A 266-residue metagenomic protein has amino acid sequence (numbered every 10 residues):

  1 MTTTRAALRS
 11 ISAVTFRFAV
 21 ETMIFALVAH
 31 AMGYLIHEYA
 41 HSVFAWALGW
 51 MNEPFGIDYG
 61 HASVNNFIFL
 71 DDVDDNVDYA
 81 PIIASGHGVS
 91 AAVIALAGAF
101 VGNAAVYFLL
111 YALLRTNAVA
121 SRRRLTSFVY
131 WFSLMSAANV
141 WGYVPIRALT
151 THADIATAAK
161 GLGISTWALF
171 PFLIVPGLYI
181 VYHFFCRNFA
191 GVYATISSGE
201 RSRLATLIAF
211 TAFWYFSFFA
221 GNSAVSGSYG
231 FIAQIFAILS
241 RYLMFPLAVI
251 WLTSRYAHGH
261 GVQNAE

Functional and structural regions predicted by a protein language model:
M1-A13, A118-R123, F189-T206, Y229-I232 (+1 more regions): Membrane-interfacial, low-structure loops and terminal tails that flank and connect transmembrane helices in multi-pass
M1-G33: Topogenic membrane-insertion module of multi-pass membrane proteins
T2-T3, I68-N188, W214-Y215, G221-S223: Metalloprotease/metallohydrolase-associated module, dominated by Zn2+-dependent proteases
V14, F18-T22, A26, H87-A91 (+5 more regions): Residue-level signature of transmembrane alpha-helical entry/exit and packing/kink sites in multi-pass membrane
M23-Y39, L96, F100, A104-F108 (+6 more regions): Hydrophobic, lipid-facing residues on alpha-helical transmembrane segments of integral membrane proteins
A26-S85: Small-residue-rich helix-interface/hinge motifs
A220-L239: Extracellular/periplasmic helix-loop-helix junctions in multi-pass membrane proteins
L239-A257: C-terminal functional modules
